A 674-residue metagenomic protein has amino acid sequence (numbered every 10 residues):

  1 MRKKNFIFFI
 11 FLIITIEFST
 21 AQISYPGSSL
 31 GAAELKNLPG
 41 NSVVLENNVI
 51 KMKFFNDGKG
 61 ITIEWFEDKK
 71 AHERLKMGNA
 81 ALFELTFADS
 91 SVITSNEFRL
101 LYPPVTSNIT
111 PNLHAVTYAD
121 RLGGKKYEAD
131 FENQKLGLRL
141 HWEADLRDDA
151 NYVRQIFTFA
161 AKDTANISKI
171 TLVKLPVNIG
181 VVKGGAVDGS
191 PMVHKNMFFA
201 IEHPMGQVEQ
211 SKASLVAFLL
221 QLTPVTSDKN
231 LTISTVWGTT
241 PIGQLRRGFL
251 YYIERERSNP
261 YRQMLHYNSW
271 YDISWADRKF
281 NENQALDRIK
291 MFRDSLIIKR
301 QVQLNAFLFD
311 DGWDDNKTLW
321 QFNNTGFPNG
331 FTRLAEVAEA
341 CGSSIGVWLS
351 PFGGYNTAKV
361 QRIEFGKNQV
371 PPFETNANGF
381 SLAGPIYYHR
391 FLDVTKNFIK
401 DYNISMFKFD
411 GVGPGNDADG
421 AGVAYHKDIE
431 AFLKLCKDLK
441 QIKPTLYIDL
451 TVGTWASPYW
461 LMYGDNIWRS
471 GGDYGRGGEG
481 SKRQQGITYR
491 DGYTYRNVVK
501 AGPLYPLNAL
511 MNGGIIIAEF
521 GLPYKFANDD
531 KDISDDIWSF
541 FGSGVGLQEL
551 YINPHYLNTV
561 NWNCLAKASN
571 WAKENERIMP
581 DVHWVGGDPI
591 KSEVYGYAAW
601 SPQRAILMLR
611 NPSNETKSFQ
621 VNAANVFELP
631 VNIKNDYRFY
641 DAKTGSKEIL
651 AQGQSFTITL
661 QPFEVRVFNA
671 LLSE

Functional and structural regions predicted by a protein language model:
M1-P26: Bacterial Sec-dependent N-terminal signal peptides
G40-D130: Acidic-aromatic substrate-binding/catalytic surfaces of carbohydrate-active enzymes
N47-N48, F66, D228-N230, N268 (+2 more regions): Active-site-proximal substrate-binding groove within the catalytic cores of carbohydrate-active enzymes
V105-G346, S350-V360, L547-I590, A599-A605 (+2 more regions): Conserved structural scaffold segments of CAZyme catalytic domains across common CAZy folds
H203-A213, I633-S655: Solvent-exposed beta-strand/loop surfaces of large extracellular or lumenal domains
Y271, W275-D277, S344-Y402: Active-site-adjacent "subsite" loops/lids of carbohydrate-active enzymes
V302-W313, L392-G422: Active-site groove signature of glycoside hydrolases
L319-F327, G353-T375, M462-D473: Aromatic- and acidic-residue-enriched segments that line the glycan-binding/catalytic groove of carbohydrate-active
